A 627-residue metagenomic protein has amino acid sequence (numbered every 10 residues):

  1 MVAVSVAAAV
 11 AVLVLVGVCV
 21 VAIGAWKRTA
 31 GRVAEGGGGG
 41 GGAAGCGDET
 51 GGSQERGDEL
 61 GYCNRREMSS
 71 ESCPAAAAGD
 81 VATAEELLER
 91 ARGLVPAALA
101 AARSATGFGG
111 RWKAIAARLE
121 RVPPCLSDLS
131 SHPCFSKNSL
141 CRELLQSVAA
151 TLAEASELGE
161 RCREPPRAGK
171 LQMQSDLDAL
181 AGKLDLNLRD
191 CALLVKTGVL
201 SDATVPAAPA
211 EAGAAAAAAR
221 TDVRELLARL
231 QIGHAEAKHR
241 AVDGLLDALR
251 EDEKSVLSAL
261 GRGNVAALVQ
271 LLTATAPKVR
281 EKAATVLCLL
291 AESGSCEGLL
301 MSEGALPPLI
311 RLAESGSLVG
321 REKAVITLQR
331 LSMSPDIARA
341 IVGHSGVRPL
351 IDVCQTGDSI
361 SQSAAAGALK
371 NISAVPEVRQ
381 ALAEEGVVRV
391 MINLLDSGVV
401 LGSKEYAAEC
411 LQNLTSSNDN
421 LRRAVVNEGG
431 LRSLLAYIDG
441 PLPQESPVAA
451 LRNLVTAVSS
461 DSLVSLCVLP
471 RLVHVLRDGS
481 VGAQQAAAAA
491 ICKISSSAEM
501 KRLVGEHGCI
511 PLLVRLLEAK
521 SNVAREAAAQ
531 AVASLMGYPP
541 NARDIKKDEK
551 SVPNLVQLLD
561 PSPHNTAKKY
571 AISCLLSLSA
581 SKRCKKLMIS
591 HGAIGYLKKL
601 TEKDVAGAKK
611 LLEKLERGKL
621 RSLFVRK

Functional and structural regions predicted by a protein language model:
V6-V21: Single-pass alpha-helical transmembrane segments
V18-V33: Transmembrane-helix exit/juxtamembrane "anchor" motif
E35-D48, G52: Intrinsically disordered, low-complexity regions enriched in glycine and serine
A78-P96, G109, K113-R121, L145-A150 (+20 more regions): Alpha-helical solenoid repeats of the armadillo/HEAT superfamily in eukaryotic scaffolding/adaptor proteins
R92-T106, A117-C134, A153-S156, E160-R163 (+7 more regions): Alpha-helical repeat scaffolds in large eukaryotic proteins
K137-G213: Alpha-helical bundle protein-protein interaction modules that mediate dimerization/oligomerization and scaffolding
A214-S258, R262-A267, L271: N-terminal segments that cap or nucleate solenoid repeat domains
E225-L227, A267-V269, P308-R311, P349-I351 (+6 more regions): Buried hydrophobic core positions in alpha-solenoid tandem helical repeats
